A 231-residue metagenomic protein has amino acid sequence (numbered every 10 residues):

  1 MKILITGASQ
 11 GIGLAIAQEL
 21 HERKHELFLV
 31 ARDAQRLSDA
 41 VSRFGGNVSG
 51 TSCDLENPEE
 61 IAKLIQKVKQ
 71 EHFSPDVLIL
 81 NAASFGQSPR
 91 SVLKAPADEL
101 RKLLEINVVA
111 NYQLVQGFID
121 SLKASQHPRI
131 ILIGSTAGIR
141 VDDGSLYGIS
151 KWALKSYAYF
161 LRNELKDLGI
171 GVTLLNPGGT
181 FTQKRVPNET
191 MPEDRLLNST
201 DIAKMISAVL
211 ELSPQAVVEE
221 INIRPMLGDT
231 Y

Functional and structural regions predicted by a protein language model:
S9-G11: Conserved glycine-rich cofactor-binding loop
R23-D39: Conserved glycine-rich Rossmann-like NAD(P)H-binding loop of the short-chain dehydrogenase/reductase
S52-K63, A97: The beta1-alpha1 cofactor-binding region of Rossmann-like NAD(H)/NADP(H)-dependent oxidoreductases
F73-V77, L122-S135, D167-G171: Active-site loop of short-chain dehydrogenase/reductase
P89-V92, P96-R101: Substrate-binding pocket helix/loop in short-chain dehydrogenase/reductase
R129-A153, A158-Y159, N163-K166: Catalytic loop of short-chain dehydrogenase/reductase
L174-L175, M191-Y231: C-terminal helical subdomain
